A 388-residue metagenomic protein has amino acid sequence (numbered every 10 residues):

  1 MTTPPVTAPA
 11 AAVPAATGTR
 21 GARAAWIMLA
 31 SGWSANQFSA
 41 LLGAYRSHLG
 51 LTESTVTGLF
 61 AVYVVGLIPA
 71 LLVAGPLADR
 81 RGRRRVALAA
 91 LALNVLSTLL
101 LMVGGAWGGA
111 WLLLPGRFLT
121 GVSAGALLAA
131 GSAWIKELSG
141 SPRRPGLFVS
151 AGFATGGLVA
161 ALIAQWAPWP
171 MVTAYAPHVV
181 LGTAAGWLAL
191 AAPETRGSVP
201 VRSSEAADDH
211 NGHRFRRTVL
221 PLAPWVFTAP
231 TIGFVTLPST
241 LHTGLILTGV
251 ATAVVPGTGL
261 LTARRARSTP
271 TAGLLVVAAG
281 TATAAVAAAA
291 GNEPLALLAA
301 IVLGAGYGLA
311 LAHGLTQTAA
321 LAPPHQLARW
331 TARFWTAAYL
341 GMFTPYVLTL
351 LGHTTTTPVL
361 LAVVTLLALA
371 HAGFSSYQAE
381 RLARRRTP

Functional and structural regions predicted by a protein language model:
I68-W107: Conserved MFS/SLC helix-loop-helix module at the cytosolic interface between two early adjacent transmembrane helices
A74, A126-S139, G308-A322: Intracellular juxtamembrane helix-capping segments at the cytosolic ends of symmetry-related transmembrane helices
G116-V149: Cytoplasmic helix-loop-helix junction between adjacent transmembrane helices in 12-TM secondary transporters
R144-P193: Helix-loop-helix hairpin linking two adjacent transmembrane segments in secondary transporters
V172-A189, V359-A379: Symmetry-related core transmembrane helices of the 12-TM Major Facilitator Superfamily/SLC fold
L247-T269, G273, V277-G280, G341: Transmembrane alpha-helices of Major Facilitator/SLC transporters
P270-A312: C-terminal transmembrane helical hairpin of 12-TM major facilitator-type secondary transporters
H313-T357, V364-T365: A late C-terminal transmembrane helix in Major Facilitator Superfamily
